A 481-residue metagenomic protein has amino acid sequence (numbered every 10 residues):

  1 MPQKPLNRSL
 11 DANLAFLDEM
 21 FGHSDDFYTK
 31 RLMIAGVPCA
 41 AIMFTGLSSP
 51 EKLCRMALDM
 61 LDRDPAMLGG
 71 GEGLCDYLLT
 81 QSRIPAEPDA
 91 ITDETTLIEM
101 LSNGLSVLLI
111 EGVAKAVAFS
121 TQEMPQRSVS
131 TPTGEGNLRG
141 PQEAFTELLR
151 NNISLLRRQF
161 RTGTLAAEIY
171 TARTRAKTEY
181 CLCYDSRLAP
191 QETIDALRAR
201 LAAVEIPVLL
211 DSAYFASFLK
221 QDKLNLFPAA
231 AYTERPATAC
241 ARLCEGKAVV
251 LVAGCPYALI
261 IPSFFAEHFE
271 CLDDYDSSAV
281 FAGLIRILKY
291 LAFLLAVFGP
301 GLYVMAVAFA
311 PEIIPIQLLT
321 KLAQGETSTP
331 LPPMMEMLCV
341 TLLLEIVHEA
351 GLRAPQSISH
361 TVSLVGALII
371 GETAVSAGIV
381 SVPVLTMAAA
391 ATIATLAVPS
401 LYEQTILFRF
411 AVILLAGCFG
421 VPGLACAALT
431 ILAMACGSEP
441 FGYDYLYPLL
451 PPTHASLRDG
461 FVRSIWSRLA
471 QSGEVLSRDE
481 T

Functional and structural regions predicted by a protein language model:
M1-F298, I316, C436-T481: Membrane-embedded alpha-helical signal segments
L138, R161, I369, S376 (+1 more regions): Short glycine/serine/threonine-biased micro-segments
V250, Y257, S263-V412: Transmembrane alpha-helical segments that form the functional core of multipass membrane systems
V382-V384, A389-T481: Hydrophobic alpha-helical transmembrane segments of membrane transport and translocation systems, primarily multi-pass
